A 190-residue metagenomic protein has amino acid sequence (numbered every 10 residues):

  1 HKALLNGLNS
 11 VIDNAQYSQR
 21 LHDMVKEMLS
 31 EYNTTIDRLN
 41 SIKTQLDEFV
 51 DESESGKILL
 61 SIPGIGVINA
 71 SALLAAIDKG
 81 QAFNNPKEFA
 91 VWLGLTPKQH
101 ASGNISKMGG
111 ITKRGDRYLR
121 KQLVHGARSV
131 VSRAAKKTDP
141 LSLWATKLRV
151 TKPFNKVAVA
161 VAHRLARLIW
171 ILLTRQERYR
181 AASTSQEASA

Functional and structural regions predicted by a protein language model:
H1-A190: A detector of single, family-specific signature residues that are central to catalytic or substrate-handling motifs
